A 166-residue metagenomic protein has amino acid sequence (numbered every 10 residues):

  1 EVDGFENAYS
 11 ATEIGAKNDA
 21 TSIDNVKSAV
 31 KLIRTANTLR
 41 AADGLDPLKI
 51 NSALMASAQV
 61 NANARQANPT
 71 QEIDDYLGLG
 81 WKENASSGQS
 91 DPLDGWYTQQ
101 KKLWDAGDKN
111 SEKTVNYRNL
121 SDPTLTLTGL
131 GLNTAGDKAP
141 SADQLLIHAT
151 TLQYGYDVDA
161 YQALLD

Functional and structural regions predicted by a protein language model:
E1-W81, N116-Y117, D122-A135: Short, well-ordered surface patches within globular domains
D75-Q162: A well-ordered secondary-structure block
